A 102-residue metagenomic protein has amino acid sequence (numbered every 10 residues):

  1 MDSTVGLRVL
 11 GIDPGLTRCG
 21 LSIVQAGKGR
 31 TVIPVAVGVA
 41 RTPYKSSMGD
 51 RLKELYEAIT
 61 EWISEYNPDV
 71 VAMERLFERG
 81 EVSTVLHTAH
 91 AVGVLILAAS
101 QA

Functional and structural regions predicted by a protein language model:
M1-A102: Phosphate- and other anionic-substrate recognition elements at nucleic-acid/protein interfaces
